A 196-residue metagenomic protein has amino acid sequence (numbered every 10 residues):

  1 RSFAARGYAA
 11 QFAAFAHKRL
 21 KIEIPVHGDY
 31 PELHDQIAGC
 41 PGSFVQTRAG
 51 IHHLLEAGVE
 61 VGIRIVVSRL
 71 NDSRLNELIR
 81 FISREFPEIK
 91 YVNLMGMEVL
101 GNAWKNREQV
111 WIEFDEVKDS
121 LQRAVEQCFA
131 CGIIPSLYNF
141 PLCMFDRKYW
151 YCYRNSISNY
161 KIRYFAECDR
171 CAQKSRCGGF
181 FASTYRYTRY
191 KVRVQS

Functional and structural regions predicted by a protein language model:
R1-M95: Radical SAM/AdoMet-radical enzyme domain recognition
H17, G39, F129, R186-R189: Generic surface-pattern signal
H17-R19, F44-R48, R84-E85, E113-V117 (+2 more regions): Short, surface-exposed linear patches
E32, N102, F181: Glycine/Thr-rich phosphate-binding loops of Rossmann-like dinucleotide-binding domains
A49, G62, L78, N93 (+4 more regions): Residue-level detector of alpha-helical recognition elements and their boundaries
R74, Y91, M97-R170, K174-R176: A C-terminal junction/extension of Radical SAM enzymes
K174-Q195: Iron-sulfur (Fe-S) cluster-binding segments and ferredoxin-like electron-carrier domains, especially [2Fe-2S]
